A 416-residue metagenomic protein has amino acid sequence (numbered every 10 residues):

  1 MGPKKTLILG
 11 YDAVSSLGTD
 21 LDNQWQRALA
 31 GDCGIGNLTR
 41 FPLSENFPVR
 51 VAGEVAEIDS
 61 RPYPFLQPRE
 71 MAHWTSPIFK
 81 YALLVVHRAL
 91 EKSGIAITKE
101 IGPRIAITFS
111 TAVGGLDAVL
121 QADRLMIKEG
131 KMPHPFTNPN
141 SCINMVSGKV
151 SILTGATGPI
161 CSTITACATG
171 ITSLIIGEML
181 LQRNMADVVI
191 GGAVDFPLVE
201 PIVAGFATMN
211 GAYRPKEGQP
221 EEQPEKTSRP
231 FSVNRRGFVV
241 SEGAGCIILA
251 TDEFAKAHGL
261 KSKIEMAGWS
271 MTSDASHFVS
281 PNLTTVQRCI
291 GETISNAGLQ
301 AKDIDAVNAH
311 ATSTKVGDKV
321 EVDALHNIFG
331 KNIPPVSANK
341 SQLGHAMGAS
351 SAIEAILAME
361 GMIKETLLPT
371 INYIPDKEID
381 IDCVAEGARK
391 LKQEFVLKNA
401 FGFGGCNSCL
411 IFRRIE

Functional and structural regions predicted by a protein language model:
M1-M71, E253-E265, I356-I371, R413-E416: ACP-dependent fatty acid/polyketide chain-elongation machinery
K5-L9, A30-R40, P48, E217-A297 (+1 more regions): Condensing-enzyme catalytic core mediating Claisen C-C bond formation in acyl metabolism
I8, D32-I164, V194-V203, A301-K319: Conserved beta-ketoacyl condensing-enzyme motif
A13-S16, L66-H87, P133-C142, I160-I175 (+4 more regions): Active-site pocket-shaping loop/turn-to-helix segments
D22-Q26, D117-K131, L180-R183, V203-K216 (+3 more regions): A glycine- and small-aliphatic-rich helix-loop capping segment at beta-alpha/alpha-beta transitions that lines
A82-I95, I143-V146, S151-T154, P159-D195 (+4 more regions): Active-site-proximal alpha-helical scaffold in enzymes
K128-H134, I175, M179, D195-A255 (+1 more regions): Glycine-/small-residue-rich "gating" segment that lines the acyl/pantetheine channel and substrate pocket
M185-R236, W269-L283, A311-D318, I333-D382: Acyl-CoA/ACP chain-elongation machinery
